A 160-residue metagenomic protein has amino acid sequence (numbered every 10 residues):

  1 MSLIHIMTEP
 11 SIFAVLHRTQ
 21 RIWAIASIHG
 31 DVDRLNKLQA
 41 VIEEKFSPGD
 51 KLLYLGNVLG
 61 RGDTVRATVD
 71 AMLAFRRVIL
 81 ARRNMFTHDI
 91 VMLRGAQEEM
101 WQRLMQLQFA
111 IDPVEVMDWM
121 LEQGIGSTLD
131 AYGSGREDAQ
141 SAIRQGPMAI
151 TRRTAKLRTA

Functional and structural regions predicted by a protein language model:
M1-A71, R76: N-terminal active-site segment of His-dependent metallophosphoesterases
P48, R61-A160: Active-site neighborhood of divalent metal-dependent phosphoester bond hydrolases
